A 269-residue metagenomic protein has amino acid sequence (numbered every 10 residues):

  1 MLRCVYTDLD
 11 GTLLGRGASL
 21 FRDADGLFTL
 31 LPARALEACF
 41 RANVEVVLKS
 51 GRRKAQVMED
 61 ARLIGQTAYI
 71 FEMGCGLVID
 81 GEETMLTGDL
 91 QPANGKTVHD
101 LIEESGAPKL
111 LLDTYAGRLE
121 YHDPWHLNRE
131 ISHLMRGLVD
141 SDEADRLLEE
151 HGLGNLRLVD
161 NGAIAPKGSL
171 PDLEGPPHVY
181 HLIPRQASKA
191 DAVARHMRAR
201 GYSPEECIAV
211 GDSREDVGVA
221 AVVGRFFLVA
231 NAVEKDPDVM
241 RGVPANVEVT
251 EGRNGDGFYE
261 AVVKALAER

Functional and structural regions predicted by a protein language model:
M1-C4, F28-T29, I183-R185, A190-R269: Mg2+-dependent phosphoryl-transfer enzymes with acidic/Ser/Thr/Gly-rich catalytic loops
L2, N43, Q66, E130 (+1 more regions): A general structural motif
R3-R22, L48, A220: Asp-based phosphoryl-transfer active-site loop
L13-D25, P177-P184: Glycine-rich phosphate-binding "P-loop"
G17-A38, L228-A230: Basic, amphipathic juxtamembrane/active-site segments that coordinate anionic phosphate or diphosphate groups
A24, M85-S105, V159-H178, P237-R241: Charged, glycine/proline-rich intrinsically disordered loops and linkers
L27-P124: Active-site phosphate-binding/coordination module
D113-V223: Conserved acidic, metal-coordinating active-site core of Asp-based, Mg2+-dependent phosphoryl-transfer enzymes
